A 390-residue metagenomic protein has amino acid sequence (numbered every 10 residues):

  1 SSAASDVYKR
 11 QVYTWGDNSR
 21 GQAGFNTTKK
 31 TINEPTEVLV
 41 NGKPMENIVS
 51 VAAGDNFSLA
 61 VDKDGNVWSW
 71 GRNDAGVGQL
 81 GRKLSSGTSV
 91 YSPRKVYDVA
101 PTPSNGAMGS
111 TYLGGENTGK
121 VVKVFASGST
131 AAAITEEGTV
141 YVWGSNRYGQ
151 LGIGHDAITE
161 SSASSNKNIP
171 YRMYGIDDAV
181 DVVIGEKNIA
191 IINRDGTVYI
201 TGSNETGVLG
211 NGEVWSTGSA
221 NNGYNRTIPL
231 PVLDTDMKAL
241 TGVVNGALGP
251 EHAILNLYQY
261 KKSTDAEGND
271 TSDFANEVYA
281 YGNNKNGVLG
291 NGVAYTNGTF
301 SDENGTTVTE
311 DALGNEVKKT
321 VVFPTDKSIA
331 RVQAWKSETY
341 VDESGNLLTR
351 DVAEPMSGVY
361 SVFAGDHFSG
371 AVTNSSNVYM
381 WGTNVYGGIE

Functional and structural regions predicted by a protein language model:
S1-E390: Eukaryote-biased RCC1-like beta-propeller repeat architecture
